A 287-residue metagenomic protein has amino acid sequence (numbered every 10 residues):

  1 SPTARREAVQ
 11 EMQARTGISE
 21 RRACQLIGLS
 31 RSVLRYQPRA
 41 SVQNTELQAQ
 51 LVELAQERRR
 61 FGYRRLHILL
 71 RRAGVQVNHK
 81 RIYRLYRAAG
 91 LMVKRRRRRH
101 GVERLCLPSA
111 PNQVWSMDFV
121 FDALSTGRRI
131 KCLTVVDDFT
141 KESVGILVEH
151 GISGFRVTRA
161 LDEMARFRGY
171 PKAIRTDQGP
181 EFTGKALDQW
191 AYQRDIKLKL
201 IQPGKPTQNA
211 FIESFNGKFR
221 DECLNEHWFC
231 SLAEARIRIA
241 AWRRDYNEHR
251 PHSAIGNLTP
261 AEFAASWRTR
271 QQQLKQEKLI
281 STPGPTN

Functional and structural regions predicted by a protein language model:
S1-N287: Charged DNA-binding/catalytic regions of mobile-element recombinases
